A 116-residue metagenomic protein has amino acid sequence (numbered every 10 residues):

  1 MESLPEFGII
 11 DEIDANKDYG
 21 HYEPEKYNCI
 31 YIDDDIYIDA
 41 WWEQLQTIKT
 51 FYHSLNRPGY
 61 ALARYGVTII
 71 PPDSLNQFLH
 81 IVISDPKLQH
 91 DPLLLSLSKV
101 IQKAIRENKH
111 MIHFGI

Functional and structural regions predicted by a protein language model:
M1-E107, I116: Acidic (Asp/Glu-rich) sequence patches and key acidic residues that form negatively charged surfaces used
M111: A short mid-domain helix/strand-loop element embedded in enzyme catalytic domains that forms or borders the active-site
